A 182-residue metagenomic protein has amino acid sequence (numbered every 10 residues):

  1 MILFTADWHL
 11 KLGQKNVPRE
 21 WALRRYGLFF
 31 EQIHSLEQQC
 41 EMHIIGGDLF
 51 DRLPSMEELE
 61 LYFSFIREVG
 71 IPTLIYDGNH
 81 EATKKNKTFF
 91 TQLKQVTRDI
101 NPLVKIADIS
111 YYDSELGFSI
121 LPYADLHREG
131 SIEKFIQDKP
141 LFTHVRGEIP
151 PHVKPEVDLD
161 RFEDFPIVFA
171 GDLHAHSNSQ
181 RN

Functional and structural regions predicted by a protein language model:
M1-L61, F65, S131-D138: N-terminal active-site segment of His-dependent metallophosphoesterases
F4-A6, H43-D48, T73-K84, K105-D108 (+2 more regions): Active-site neighborhood of phospho(di)ester-bond hydrolases with catalytic His/Asp-centered motifs
L12, G147, A175-S177: Intrinsic structural disorder/low-complexity segments
Q14-N16, G47-F65, D77, A82-I100 (+2 more regions): Metal-dependent catalytic neighborhoods of phosphoester/phosphodiester hydrolases
Q39-E41, G117, D164: Short loop/turn motifs at secondary-structure junctions
E81-F162: Conserved catalytic scaffold of divalent metal-dependent phosphoesterases
H152-N182: Conserved beta-sheet core of the metallophosphoesterase superfamily
